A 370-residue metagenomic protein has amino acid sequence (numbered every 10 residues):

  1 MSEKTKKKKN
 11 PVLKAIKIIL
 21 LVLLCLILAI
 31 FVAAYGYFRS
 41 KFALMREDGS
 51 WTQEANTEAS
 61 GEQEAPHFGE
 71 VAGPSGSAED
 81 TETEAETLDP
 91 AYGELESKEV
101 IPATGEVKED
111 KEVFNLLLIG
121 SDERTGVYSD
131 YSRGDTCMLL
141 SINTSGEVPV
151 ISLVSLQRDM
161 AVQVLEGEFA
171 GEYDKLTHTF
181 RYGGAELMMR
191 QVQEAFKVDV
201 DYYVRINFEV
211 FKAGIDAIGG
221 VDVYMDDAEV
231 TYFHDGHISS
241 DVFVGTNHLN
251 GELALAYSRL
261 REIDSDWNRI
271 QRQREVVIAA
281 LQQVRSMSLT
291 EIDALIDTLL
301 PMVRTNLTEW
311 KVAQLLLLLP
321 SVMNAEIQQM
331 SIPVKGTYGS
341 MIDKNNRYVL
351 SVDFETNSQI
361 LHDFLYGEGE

Functional and structural regions predicted by a protein language model:
M1-I16: N-terminal Lys/Arg-rich, disordered targeting/topogenic segments
S2-E3, I30-E370: Non-catalytic, solvent-exposed segments at the cell envelope interface
K14-I18, V22, A43: Extreme N-terminal leader/targeting regions
I19-V32: Hydrophobic membrane-insertion alpha-helices, especially the h-region of bacterial N-terminal signal peptides
